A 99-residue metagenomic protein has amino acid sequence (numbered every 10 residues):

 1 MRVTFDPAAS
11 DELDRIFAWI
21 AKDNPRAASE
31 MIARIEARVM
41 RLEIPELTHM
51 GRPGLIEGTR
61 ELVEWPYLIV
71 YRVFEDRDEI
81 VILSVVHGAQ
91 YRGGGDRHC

Functional and structural regions predicted by a protein language model:
R2-T59, E75-R77, H98-C99: Basic, Lys/Arg-enriched alpha-helical interface segments
R60-E61, I69: A beta-hairpin/wing motif
L68, R72-C99: Enriched for short, Lys/Arg-rich terminal
